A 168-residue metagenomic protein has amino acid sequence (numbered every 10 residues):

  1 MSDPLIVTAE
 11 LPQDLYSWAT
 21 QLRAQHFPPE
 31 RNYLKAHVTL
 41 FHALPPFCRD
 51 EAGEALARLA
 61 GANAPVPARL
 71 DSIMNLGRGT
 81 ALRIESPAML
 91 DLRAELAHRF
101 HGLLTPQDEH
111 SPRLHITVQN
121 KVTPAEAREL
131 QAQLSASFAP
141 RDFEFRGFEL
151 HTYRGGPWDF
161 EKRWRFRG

Functional and structural regions predicted by a protein language model:
M1-P67, S86-E144, P157-G168: Basic, often amphipathic N-terminal segments
L70: Portal/gating segments that form or line small-molecule/metal binding sites
T80-I84: Generic recognition of long tandem-repeat/solenoid scaffolds
R146-G155: Short beta-strand segments and strand-loop junctions that repeat across beta-rich extracellular domains
